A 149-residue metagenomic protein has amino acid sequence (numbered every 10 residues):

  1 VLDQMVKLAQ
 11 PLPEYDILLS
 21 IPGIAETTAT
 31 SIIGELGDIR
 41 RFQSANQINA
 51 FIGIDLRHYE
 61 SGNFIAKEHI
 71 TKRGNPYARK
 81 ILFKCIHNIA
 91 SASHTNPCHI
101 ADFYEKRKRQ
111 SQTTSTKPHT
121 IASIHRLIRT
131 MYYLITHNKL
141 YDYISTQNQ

Functional and structural regions predicted by a protein language model:
V1-Q149: A detector of single, family-specific signature residues that are central to catalytic or substrate-handling motifs
